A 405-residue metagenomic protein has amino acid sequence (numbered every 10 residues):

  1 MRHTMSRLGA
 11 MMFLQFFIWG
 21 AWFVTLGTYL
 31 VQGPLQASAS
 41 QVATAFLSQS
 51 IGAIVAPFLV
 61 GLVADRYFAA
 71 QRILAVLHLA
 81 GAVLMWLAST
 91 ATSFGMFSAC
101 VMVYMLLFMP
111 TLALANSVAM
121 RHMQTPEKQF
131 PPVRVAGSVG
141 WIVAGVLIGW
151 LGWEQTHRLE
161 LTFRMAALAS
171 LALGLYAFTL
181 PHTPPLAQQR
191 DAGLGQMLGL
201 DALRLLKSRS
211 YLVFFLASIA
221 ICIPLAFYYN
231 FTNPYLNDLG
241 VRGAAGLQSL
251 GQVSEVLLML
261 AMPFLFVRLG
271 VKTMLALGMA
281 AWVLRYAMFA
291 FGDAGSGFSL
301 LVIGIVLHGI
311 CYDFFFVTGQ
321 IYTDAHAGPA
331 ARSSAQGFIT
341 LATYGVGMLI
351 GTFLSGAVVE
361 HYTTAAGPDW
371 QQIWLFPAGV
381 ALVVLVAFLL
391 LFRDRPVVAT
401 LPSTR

Functional and structural regions predicted by a protein language model:
M1-R2, L180-L216: Juxtamembrane intracellular "pre-TM" segments in multi-pass secondary transporters
M1-S50, S210-Q248, F316: Helix-loop boundary and gating motifs at the non-cytosolic
R7, A88-S89, S170-H182, L375-R405: Multi-pass alpha-helical transporter architecture, strongest for 12-TM Major Facilitator/SLC carriers used
F13, L84, F94-L114, V118 (+2 more regions): Hydrophobic core of transmembrane alpha-helices in multi-pass small-molecule transporters, especially MFS/SLC-type
V55-A69, G152-W153, L257-V271, V359-E360: Helix-to-loop junctions at the C-terminal end of transmembrane segments in multipass secondary transporters
V55-T92: Conserved MFS/SLC helix-loop-helix module at the cytosolic interface between two early adjacent transmembrane helices
R72-W86, T273-M288: Structural signature of the two symmetry-related core transmembrane helices
W150-A169, A357-A381: A membrane-interface helix-boundary motif in multi-pass transporters
